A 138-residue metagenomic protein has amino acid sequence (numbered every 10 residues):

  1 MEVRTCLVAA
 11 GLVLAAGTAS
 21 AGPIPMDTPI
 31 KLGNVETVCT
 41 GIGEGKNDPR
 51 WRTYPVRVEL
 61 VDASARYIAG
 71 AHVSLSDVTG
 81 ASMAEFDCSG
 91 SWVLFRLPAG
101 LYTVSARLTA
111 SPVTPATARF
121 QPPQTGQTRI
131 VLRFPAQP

Functional and structural regions predicted by a protein language model:
M1-V8: Bacterial N-terminal signal peptides that target proteins for export
A15-S20: N-terminal signal peptide c-region/cleavage motif recognized by signal peptidases
A21-A71, L75, L108-P138: Primarily secretory-pathway and cell-envelope proteins
D77-A81, L97-G100, P122-T125: A short, structured loop/turn motif at beta-sheet edges
T79-G90: Short, acidic Ser/Thr/Gly-rich low-complexity loop/linker segments typical of extracellular and cell-surface proteins
G90-R96: Short, surface-exposed beta-strand/beta-hairpin micro-motifs centered on an aromatic residue
G100-A106: A short tyrosine-centered beta-strand micro-motif
